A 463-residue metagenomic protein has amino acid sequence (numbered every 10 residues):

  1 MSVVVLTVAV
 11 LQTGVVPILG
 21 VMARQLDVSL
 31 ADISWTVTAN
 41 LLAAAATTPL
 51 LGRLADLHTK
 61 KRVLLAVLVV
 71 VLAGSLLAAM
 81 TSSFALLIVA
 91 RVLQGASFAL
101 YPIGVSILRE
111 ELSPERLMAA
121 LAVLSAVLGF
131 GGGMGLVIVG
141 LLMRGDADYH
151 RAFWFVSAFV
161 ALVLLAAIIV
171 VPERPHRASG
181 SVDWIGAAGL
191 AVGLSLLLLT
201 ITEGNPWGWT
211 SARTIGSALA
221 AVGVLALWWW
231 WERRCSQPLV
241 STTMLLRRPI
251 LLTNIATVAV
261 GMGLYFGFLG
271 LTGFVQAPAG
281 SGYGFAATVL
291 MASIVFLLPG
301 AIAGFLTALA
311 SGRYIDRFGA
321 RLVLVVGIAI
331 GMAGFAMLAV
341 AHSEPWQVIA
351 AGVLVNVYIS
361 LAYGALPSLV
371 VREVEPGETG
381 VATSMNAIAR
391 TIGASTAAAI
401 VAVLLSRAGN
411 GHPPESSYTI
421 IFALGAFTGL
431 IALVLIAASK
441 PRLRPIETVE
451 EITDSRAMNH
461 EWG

Functional and structural regions predicted by a protein language model:
M1-L11, V15-G20, L30, T36-A39 (+3 more regions): 12-transmembrane solute porter fold
Q25-D27, T59, M80-L86, D146-A147 (+3 more regions): Helix-breaking motifs and short loop linkers at transmembrane-helix boundaries and internal kinks in secondary membrane
A45-S83, I315: Conserved MFS/SLC helix-loop-helix module at the cytosolic interface between two early adjacent transmembrane helices
A73-L77, A85-L93, W346-L354: Paired small-residue
G74-A79, Q94, A167, M337-A339 (+2 more regions): MFS-fold secondary transporters
Q94-A126: Cytoplasmic helix-loop-helix junction between adjacent transmembrane helices in 12-TM secondary transporters
R144-I255, G261-G263, F268, G425 (+2 more regions): Hydrophobic transmembrane-helix bundles of small-molecule transporters
A438-G463: Intrinsic disorder in cytosolic terminal tails and internal cytosolic loops of multi-pass membrane transporters
